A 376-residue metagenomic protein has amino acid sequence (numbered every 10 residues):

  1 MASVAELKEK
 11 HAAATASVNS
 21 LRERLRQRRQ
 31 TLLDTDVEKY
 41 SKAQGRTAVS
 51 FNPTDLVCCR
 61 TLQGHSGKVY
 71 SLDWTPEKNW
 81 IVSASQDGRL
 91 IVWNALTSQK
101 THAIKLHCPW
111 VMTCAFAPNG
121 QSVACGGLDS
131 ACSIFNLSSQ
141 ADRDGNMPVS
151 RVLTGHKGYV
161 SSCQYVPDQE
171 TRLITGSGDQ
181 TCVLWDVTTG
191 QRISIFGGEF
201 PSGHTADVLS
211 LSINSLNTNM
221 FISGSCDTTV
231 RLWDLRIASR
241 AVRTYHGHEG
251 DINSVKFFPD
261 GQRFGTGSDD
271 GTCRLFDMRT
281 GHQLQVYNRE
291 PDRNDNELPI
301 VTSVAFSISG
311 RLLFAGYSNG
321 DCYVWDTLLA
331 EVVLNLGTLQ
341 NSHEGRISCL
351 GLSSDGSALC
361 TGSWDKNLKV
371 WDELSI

Functional and structural regions predicted by a protein language model:
M1-G67: Intrinsically disordered, low-complexity acidic/Ser/Thr/Pro-rich linker and tail segments in large eukaryotic scaffolds
L56, S98, Q140, G190 (+5 more regions): Short coil/turn linkers that define WD40 beta-propeller blade boundaries
V57-C59, Q99-H102, R143, P148-S150 (+4 more regions): A structural motif specific to WD40 beta-propellers
L62-V69, K105-V111, L153-V160, G198-V208 (+3 more regions): WD40/WD-repeat beta-propeller blade N-cap
L72, L90-N94, C114, G126 (+6 more regions): WD40-repeat beta-propellers
D73-K78, A115-G120, Q164-T171, S212-T218 (+5 more regions): Loop/turn segments within WD40 beta-propeller blades
A84-D87, C125-D129, T175-D179, S223-D227 (+3 more regions): Conserved strand-to-loop turn within each blade of WD40 beta-propeller repeats
G351-I376: Blade-level signature of beta-propeller repeat domains, shared across WD40, Kelch, NHL, RCC1 and BNR/Asp-box propellers
